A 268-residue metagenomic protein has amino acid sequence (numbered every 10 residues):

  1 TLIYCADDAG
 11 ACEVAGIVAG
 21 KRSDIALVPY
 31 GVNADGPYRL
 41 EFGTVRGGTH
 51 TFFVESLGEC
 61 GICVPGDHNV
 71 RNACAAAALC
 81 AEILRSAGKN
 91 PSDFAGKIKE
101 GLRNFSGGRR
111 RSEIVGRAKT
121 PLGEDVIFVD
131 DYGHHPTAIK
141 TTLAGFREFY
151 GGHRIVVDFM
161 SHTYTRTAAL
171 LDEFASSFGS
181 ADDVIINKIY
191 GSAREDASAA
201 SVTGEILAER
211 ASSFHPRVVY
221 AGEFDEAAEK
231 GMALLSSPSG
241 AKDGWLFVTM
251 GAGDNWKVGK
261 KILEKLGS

Functional and structural regions predicted by a protein language model:
T1-I127, E205, A211, P216-R217: Acidic, Mg2+-coordinating active-site environments of NTP-dependent enzymes
Y4, P29, V157-F159, I186 (+1 more regions): Structural beta-sheet core signal
C12-A15, R39, T167, E195-D196 (+1 more regions): Short glycine-/acidic-enriched loop or helix-start segments at secondary-structure transitions that form or flank
I83, G123, F146-H153, L234-W245: Glycine-rich phosphate-binding loop signature in dinucleotide/nucleotide-binding domains
R103-N104, G108, T137, A144-F214 (+3 more regions): Active-site beta-alpha connecting loops in nucleotide-dependent enzymes
R110, D130-K140: Glycine-rich phosphate/pyrophosphate-binding beta-alpha loops
D131, V184, F247: Hydrophobic, well-ordered secondary-structure elements that form the walls of internal hydrophobic environments
A227-S268: A glycine-rich beta-strand to alpha-helix segment that forms a phosphate/ribose-binding loop at ligand/cofactor sites
